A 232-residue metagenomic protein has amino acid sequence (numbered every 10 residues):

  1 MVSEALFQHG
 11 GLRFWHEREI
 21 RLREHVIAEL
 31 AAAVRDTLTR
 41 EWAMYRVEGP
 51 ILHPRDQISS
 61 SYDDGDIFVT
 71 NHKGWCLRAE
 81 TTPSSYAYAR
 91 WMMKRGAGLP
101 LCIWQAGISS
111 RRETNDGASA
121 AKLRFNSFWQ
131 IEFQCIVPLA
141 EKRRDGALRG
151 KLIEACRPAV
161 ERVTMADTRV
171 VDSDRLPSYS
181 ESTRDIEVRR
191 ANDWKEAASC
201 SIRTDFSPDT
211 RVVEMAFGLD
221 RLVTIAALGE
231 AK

Functional and structural regions predicted by a protein language model:
M1-K232: TRNA-recognition modules of translation machinery and tRNA-sensing kinases, especially anticodon-binding
